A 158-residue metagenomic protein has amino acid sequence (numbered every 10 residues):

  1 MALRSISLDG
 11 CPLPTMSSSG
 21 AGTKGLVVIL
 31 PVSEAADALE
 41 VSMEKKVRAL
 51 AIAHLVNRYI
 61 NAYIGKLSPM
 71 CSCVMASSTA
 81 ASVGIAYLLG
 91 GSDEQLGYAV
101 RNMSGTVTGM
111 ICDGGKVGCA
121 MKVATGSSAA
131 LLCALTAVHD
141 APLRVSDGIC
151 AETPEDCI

Functional and structural regions predicted by a protein language model:
M1-L26, R58: Accessory "access/gating" subregions that flank catalytic or transport cores
A2-S7, A53-Y63, T106-M110, A137: A short secondary-structure junction motif
C11-A21, Y63-S72, G114-M121: A short glycine/serine-rich beta->alpha loop
S19-V27, C71-S82: FAD-binding core of FAD-dependent oxidoreductases, characterized by glycine-rich FAD pyrophosphate-binding loops
G25-S42, V83-G90: Alpha-helical support elements that line or immediately flank enzyme active sites and cofactor-binding pockets
S42-S78, S92-G97: Phosphate/pyrophosphate-binding betaalpha-module
Y87-I158: Functionally critical mobile loop/hinge segments
